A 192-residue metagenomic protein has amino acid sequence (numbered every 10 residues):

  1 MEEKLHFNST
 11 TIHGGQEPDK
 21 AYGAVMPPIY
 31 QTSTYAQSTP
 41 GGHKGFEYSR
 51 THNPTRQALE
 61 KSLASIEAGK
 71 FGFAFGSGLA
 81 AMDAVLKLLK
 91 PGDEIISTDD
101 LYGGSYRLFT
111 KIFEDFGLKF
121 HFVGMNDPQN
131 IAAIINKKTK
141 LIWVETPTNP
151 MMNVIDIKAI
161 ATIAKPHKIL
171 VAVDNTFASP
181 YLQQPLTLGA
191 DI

Functional and structural regions predicted by a protein language model:
M1-K20, A64, F71-F73, L79 (+3 more regions): Short, charged N-terminal helix-start/capping segments
M1-N53, L59-S62: N-terminal "arm"/small-domain region of PLP-dependent enzymes with the aminotransferase-like
T34-D83, K87-L88, G104-F113: Conserved N-terminal alpha-helix of the aminotransferase class I/II PLP-enzyme fold
F73-I192: Conserved PLP-enzyme active-site core in the AAT-like
